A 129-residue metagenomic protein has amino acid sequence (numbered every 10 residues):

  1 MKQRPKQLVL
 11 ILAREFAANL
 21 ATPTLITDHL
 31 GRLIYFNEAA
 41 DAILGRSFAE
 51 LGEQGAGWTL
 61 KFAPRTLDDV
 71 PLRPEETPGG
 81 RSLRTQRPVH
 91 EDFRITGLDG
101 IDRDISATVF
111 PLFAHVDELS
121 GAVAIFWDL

Functional and structural regions predicted by a protein language model:
R4-H29: Sensory modules in modular signal-transduction proteins
L12, E50-G97, I101: Terminal output helix/cap of sensory domains in signal transduction proteins
L33-I34: Conserved hydrophobic beta-strand signature of PAS-family and PAS-like sensory domains
N37-D41: N-terminal capping loop/helix in small sensory signaling domains highlighted by a polar->aromatic N-x2-3-F motif
P78, T96, A107-F110, I125: PAS-family sensory domains
G97-I101, F113-E118: Flexible loop/coil segments at beta-strand boundaries within sensory signal-transduction domains
E118-L129: PAS-family sensory domains
